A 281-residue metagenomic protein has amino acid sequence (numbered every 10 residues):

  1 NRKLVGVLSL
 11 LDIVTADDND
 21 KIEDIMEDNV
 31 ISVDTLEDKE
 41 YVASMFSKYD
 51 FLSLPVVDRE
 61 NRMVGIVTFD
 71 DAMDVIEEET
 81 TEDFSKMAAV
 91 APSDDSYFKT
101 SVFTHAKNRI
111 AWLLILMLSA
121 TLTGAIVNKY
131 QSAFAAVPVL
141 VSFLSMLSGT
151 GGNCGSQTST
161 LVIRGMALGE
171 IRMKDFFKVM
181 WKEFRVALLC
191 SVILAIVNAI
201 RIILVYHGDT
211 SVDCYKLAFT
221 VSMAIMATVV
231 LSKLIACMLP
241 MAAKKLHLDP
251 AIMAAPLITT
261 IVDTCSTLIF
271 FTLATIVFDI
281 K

Functional and structural regions predicted by a protein language model:
N1-L144: Cytosolic regulatory modules rich in charged/polar residues
T80-L231, M238-P250, A254, T260-I261 (+1 more regions): Alpha-helical transmembrane segments and their membrane-interface boundaries that form or gate the permeation pathway
T264-C265: Active-site His/Glu-centered metal-binding helix of metallohydrolases
